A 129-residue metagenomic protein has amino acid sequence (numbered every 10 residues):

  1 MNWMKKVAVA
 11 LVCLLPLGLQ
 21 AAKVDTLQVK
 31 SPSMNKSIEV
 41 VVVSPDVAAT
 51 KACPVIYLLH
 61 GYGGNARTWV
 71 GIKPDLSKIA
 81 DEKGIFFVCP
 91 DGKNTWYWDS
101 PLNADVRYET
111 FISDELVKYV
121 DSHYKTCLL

Functional and structural regions predicted by a protein language model:
M1-A8: Bacterial N-terminal signal peptides that target proteins for export
V9-A10, I38: Residue-level detector of alpha-helical transmembrane segments in integral membrane proteins
L11-V12, D121: A ubiquitous, low-specificity "background" feature that marks scattered single residues across proteins without
V12-Q20: Hydrophobic h-region of N-terminal signal peptides that target proteins for export in Gram-negative bacteria
A21-L129: Non-catalytic cap/lid and distal C-terminal segments of serine-dependent acyl enzymes
